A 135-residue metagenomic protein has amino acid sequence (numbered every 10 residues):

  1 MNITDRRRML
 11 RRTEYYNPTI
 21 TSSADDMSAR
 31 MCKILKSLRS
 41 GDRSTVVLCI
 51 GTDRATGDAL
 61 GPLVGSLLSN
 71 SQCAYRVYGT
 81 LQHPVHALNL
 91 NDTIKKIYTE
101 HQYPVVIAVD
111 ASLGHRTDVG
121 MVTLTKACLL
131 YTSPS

Functional and structural regions predicted by a protein language model:
N2-V106, A111-L130: N-terminal catalytic or cofactor-binding beta/alpha core of small enzyme domains
Y131-S135: Conserved small/polar residues in nucleotide/adenosyl-binding loops
